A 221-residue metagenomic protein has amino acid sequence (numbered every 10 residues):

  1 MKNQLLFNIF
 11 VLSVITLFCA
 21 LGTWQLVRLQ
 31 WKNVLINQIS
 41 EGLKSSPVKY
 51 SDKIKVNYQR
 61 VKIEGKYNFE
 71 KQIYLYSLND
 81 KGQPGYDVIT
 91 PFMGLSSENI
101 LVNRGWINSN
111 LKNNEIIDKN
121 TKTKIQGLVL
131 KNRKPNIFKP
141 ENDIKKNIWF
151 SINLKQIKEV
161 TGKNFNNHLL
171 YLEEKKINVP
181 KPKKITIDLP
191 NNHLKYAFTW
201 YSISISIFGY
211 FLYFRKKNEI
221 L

Functional and structural regions predicted by a protein language model:
M1-D52, Q59-L221: Surface-exposed, charge/polar-rich loops and edge strands
